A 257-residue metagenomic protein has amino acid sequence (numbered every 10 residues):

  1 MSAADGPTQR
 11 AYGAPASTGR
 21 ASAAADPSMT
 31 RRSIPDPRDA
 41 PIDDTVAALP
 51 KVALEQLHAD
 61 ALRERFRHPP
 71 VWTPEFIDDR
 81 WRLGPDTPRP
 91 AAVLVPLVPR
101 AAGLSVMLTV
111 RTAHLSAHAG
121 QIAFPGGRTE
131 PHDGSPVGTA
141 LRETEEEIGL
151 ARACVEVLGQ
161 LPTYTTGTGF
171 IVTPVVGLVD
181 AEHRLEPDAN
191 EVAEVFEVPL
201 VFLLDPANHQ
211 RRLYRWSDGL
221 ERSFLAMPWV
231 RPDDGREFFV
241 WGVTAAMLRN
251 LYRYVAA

Functional and structural regions predicted by a protein language model:
M1-A123, R128-E146, L150-T173, L178-H183 (+2 more regions): N-terminal leader/linker segments that precede catalytic domains of diphosphate-processing enzymes
P187-W229, D234: NUDIX/MutT-family hydrolases
